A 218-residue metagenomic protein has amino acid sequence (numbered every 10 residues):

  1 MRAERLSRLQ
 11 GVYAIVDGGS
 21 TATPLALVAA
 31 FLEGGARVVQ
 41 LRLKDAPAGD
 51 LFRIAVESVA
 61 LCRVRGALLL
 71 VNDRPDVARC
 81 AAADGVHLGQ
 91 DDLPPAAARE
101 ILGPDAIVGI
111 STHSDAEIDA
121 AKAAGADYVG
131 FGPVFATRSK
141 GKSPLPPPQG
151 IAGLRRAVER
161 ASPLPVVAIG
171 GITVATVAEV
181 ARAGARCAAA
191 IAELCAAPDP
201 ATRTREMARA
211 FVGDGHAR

Functional and structural regions predicted by a protein language model:
M1-D92, E100-Y128, P146-A152, R156 (+4 more regions): Conserved N-terminal beta1-alpha1 strand-loop-helix module at the mouth
L93-P95, R138: A short, polar/charged loop-to-alpha-helix boundary motif
S139-S143: Glycine/threonine-rich flexible loop motifs
